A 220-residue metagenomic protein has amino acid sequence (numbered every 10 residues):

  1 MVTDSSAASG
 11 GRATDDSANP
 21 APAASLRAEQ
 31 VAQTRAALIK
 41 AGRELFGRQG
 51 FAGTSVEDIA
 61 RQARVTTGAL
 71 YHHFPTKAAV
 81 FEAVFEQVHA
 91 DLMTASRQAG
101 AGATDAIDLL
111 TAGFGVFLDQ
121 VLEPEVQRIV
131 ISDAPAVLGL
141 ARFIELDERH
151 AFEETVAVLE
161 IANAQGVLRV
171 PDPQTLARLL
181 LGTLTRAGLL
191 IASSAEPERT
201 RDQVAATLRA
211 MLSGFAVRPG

Functional and structural regions predicted by a protein language model:
M1-Q49, T54-V65, A79-E82: Basic, helix-initiating cap at the start of DNA-binding domains
R48-A52, A103, P124, Q165-G166: Short coil/turn segments at alpha/beta junctions that flank glycine-rich nucleotide-binding fingerprints
R64-F74: Short hydrophobic/aromatic patch on the recognition helix
E82-V88: Alpha-helical DNA-contacting segments of helix-turn-helix folds
A83, T94-E125, L176-L180: Hydrophobic alpha-helical connector segments
A90-M93, L140-Q165, Q174-R178, D202 (+1 more regions): Amphipathic alpha-helical packing segments from all-alpha helical-bundle domains
D119-E123, F152, V156-A157, I161 (+2 more regions): Amphipathic C-terminal alpha-helical segment
L122-A141, S193: Amphipathic alpha-helical segments used for helix-helix packing
